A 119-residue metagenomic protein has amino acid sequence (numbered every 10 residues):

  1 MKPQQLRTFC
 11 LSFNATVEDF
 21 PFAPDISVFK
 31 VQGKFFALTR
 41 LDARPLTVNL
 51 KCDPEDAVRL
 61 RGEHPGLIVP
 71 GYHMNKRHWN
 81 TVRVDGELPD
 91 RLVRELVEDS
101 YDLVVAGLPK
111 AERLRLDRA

Functional and structural regions predicted by a protein language model:
M1-A119: Charge-dense, helix-prone N-terminal extensions
